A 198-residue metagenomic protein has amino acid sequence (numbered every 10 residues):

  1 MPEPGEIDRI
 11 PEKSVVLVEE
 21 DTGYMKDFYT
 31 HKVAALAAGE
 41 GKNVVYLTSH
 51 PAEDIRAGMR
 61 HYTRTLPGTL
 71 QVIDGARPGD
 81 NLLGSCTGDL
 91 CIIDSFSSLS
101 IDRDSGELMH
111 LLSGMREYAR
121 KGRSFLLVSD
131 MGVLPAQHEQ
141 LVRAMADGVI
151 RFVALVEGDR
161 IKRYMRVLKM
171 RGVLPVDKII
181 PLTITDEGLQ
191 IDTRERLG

Functional and structural regions predicted by a protein language model:
M1-P2, G75, S129-V133: Short gly/ser/thr-rich secondary-structure transition/capping motifs
M1-R9: Pre-Walker A adenine-sensing motif
E12-G79: Conserved P-loop
V16, V44, F125, V149-R151: Short, well-ordered beta-strand core segments
L36-E40, G58-T65, L99-D102, M115-Y118 (+2 more regions): Conserved, well-folded catalytic cores of nucleic-acid-processing and energy-transducing macromolecular machines
L83-M145, V149: P-loop NTPase motor core
V133-G188: Phosphate-binding/switch region of NTP-binding enzymes
T193-G198: Short, charged, intrinsically disordered terminal tails
